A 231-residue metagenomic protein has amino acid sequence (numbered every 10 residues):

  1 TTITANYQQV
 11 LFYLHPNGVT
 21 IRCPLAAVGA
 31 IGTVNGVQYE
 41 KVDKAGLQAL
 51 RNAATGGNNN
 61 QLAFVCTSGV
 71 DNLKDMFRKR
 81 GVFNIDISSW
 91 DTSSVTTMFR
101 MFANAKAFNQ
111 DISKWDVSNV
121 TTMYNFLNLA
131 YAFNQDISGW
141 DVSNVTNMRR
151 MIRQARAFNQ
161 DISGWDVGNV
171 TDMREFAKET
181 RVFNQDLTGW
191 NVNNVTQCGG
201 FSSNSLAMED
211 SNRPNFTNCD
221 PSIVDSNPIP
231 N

Functional and structural regions predicted by a protein language model:
T2-N231: Negatively charged
